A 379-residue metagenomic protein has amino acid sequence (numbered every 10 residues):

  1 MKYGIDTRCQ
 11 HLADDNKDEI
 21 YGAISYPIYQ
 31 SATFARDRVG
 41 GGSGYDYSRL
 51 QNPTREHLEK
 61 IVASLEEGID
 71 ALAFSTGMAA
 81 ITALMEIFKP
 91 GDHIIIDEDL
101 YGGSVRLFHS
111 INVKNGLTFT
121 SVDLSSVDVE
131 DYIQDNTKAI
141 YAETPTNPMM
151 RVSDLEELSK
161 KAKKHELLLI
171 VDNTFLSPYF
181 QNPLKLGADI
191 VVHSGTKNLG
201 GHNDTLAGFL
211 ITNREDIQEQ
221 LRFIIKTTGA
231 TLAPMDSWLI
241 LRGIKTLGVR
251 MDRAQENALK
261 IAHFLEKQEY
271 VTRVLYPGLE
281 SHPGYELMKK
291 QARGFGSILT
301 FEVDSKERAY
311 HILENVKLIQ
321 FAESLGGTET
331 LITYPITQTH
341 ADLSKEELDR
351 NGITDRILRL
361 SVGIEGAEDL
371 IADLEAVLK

Functional and structural regions predicted by a protein language model:
M1-I24, I28: Short conserved active-site loop signatures built around small residues
A13, K17, A71-Y270, E286: Conserved PLP-enzyme active-site core in the AAT-like
I28, D37-H57, L331-R356: Glycine-rich phosphate/pyrophosphate-binding loop and adjacent beta-alpha nucleotide/cofactor-binding cores
T33-T82, E86-I87, G103-S110: Conserved N-terminal alpha-helix of the aminotransferase class I/II PLP-enzyme fold
G102, T118-T120, R250, E307 (+2 more regions): PLP-dependent enzyme catalytic core of the Aspartate aminotransferase-like
T228-G229, V316-G326, V377-K379: A common structural junction motif
I240-V249, G296-D304, R359-G363: Short, well-ordered beta-strand elements within core beta-sheets of diverse protein domains
L259-E323, L343-D349: Conserved small-domain helix->loop->beta segment predominantly found in fold-type I
